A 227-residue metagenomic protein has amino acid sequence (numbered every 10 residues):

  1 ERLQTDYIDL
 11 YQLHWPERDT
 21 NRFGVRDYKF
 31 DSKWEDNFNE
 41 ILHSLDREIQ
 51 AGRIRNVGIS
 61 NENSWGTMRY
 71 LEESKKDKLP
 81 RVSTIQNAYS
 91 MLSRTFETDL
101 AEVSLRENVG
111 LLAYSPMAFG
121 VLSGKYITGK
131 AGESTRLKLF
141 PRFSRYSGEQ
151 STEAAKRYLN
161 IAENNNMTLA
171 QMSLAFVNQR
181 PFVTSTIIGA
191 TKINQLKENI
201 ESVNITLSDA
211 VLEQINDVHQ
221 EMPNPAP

Functional and structural regions predicted by a protein language model:
E1-Y7: An active-site-proximal structural segment forming one wall of the substrate-binding cleft that immediately precedes
L3, Q12-W15: Generic hydrophobic/packing signal
L10-Y11, G58: Acidic/hydrophobic-patterned starts of short beta strands in beta-sheet-rich repeat architectures
P16-D217: Beta/alpha (TIM)-barrel catalytic core signal, keyed to glycine-rich beta->alpha loops juxtaposed to Asp/Glu that bind
P225: Substrate/cofactor-recognition hotspot
